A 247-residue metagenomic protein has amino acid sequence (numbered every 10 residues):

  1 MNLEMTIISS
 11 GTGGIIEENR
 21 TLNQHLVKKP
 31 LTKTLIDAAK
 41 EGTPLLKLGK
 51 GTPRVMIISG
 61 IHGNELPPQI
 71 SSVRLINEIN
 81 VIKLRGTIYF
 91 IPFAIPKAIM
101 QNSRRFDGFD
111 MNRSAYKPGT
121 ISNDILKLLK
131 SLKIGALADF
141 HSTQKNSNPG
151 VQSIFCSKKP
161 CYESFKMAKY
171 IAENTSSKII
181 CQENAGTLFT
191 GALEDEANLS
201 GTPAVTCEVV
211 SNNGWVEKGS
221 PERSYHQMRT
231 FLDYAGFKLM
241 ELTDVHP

Functional and structural regions predicted by a protein language model:
N2-P247: Structured catalytic-domain cores with a bias toward divalent-metal coordination
